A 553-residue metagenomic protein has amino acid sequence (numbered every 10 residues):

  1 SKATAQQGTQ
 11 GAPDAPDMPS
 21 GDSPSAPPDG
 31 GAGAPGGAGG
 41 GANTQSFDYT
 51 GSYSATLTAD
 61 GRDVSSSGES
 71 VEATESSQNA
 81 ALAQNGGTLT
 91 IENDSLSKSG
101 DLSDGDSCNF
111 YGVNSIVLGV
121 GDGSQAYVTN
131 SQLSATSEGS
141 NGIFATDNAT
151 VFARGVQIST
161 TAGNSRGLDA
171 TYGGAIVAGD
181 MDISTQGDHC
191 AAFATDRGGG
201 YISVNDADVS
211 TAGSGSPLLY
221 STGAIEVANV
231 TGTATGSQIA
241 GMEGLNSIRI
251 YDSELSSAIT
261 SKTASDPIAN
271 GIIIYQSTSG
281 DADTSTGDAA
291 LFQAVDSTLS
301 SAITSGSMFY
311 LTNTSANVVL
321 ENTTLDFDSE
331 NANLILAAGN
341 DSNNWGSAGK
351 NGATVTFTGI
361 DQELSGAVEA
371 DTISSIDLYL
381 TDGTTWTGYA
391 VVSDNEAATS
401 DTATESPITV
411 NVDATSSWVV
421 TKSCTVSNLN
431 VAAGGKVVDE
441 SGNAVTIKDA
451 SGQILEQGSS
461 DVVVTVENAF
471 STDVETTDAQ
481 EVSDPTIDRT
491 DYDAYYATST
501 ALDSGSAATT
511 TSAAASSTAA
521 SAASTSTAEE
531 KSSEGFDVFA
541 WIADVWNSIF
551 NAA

Functional and structural regions predicted by a protein language model:
K2-F47, S504-A552: Disordered, low-complexity segments in secreted/periplasmic proteins that are enriched in proline
P27, A32-G41, G232-T233, G244-I248 (+6 more regions): Intrinsically disordered, low-complexity terminal regions
G36-L102: N-terminal segments that cap or nucleate solenoid repeat domains
D48-A55, E75-L82, G105-G119, S137-F144 (+9 more regions): Extracellular beta-strand/beta-solenoid scaffold signature
D63-G68, T88-D94, Q125-N130, T150-V156 (+16 more regions): All-beta strand scaffolds that present successive hydrophobic residues in beta-strands
E69, A73-E75, N79-L82, T90-G142 (+2 more regions): Post-signal peptide N-terminal segment of secreted/secretory-pathway proteins
E369-D371, S375-Y496, D503: Extracellular beta-strand/loop-rich repeat segments of large surface/secreted proteins
